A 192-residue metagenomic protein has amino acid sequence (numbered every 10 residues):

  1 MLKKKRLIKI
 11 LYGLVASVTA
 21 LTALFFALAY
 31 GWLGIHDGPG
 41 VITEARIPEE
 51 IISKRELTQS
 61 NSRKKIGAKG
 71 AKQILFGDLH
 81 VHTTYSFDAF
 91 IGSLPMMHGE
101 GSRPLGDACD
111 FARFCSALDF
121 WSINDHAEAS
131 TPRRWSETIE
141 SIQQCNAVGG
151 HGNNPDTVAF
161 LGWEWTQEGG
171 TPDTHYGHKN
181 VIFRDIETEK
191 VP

Functional and structural regions predicted by a protein language model:
M1-K9: N-terminal Lys/Arg-rich, disordered targeting/topogenic segments
I10-P192: Extended, charged catalytic domains and RNA/DNA-binding interfaces, predominantly in divalent-metal-using enzymes
